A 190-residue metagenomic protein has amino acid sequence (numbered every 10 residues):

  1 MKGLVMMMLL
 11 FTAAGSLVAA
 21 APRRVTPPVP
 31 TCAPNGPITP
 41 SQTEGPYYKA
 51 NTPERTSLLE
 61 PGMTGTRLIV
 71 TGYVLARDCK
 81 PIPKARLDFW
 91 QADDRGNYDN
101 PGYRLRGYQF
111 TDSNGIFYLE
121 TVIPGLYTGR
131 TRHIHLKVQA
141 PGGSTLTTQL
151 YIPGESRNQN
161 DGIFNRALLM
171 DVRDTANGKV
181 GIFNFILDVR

Functional and structural regions predicted by a protein language model:
M1-G3: N-terminal Sec-pathway targeting helices
V5-G15: Bacterial N-terminal signal peptides
A21-R190: Beta-strand-dominated extracellular/periplasmic modules and repeats in secreted or surface-exposed proteins
